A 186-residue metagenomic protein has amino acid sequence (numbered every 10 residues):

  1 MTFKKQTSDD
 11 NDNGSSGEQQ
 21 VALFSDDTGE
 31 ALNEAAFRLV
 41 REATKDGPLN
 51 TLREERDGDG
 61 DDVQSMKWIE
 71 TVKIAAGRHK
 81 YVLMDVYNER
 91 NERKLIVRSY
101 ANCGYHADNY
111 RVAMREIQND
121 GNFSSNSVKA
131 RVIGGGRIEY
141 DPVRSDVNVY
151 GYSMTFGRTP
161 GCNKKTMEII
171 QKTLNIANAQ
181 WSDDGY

Functional and structural regions predicted by a protein language model:
T2-Y186: Intrinsic low-complexity, intrinsically disordered or marginally ordered coil/linker segments
